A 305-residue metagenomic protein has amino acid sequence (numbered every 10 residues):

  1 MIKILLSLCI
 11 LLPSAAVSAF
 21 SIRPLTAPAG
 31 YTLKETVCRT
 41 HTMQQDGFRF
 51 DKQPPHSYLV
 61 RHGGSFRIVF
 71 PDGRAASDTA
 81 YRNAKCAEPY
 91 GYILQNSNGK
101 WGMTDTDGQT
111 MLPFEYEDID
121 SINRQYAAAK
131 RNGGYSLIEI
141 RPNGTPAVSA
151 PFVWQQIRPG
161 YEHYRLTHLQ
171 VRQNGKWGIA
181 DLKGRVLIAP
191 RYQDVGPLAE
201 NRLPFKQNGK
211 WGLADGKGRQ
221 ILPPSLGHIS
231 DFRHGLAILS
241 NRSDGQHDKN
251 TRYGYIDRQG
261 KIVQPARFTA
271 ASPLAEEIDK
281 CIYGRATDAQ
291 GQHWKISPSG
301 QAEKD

Functional and structural regions predicted by a protein language model:
M1-L8: Sec-dependent signal peptide recognition, specifically the positively charged N-region followed immediately by
P13-A16: N-terminal signal peptide c-region/cleavage motif recognized by signal peptidases
F20-D305: Residue-level detector of conserved, function-critical positions
